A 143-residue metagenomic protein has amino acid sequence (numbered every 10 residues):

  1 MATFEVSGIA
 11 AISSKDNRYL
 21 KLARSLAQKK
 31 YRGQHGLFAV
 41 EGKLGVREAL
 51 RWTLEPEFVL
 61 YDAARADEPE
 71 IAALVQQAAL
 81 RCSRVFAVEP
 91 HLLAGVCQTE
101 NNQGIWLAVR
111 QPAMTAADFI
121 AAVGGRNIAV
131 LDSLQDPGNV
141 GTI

Functional and structural regions predicted by a protein language model:
M1-N102: N-terminal positively charged helical leader segments and presequences
A39, L60, W106-A108, I128-V130: Structural motif
G42, L107, N139: A residue-level signal for conserved active-site and pocket-lining positions in enzyme catalytic cores
P69, A117, N139: Short acidic, gly/pro-rich beta-turn/loop elements at beta-sheet edges and active-site/ligand-binding grooves
L92, Q111-A113, L131-Q135: Short, well-ordered turn and helix-capping elements at secondary-structure junctions
Q98-N101, I105-G125: Acidic/glycine-rich phosphate/pyrophosphate-binding loops and surrounding catalytic core that coordinate Mg2+
G125-I143: Internal active-site segments that recognize and position negatively charged phosphoryl groups and nucleotide moieties
